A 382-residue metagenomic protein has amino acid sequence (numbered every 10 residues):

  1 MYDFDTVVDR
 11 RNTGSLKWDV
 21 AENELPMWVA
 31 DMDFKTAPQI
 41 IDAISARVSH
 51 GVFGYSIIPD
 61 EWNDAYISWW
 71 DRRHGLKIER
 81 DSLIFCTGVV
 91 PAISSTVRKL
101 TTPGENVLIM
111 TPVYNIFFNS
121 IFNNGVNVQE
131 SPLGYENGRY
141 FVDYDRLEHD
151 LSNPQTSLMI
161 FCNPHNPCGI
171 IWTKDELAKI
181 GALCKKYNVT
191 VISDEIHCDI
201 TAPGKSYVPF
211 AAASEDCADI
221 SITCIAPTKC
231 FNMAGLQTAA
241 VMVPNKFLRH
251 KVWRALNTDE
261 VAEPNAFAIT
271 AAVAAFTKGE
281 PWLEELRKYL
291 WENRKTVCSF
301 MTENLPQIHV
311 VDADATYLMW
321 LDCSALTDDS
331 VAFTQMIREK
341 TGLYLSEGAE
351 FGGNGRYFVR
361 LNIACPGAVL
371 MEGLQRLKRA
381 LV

Functional and structural regions predicted by a protein language model:
Y2-G88, S95, A275-F276: N-terminal small-domain helix-loop-helix segment of the aminotransferase-like
D42, E215, D219-W291, L381: Conserved core segment of the aminotransferase class I/II
F53-A182, D199-I200, Y207-A212: Conserved core of the PLP fold type I
E79-R80, D312-Y317, R356: Short Gly/Ser/Thr- and Asp/Glu-enriched loop/turn motifs at secondary-structure junctions
N124, K186-Y187, C217, T341: Helix C-cap/helix->beta junction micro-motif
V273, Y289-C298, V310-C323: Conserved glycine-rich beta-strand-loop-beta hairpin in the small C-terminal domain of fold type I
M336-L345, F351-V382: PLP-dependent enzyme catalytic core of the Aspartate aminotransferase-like
